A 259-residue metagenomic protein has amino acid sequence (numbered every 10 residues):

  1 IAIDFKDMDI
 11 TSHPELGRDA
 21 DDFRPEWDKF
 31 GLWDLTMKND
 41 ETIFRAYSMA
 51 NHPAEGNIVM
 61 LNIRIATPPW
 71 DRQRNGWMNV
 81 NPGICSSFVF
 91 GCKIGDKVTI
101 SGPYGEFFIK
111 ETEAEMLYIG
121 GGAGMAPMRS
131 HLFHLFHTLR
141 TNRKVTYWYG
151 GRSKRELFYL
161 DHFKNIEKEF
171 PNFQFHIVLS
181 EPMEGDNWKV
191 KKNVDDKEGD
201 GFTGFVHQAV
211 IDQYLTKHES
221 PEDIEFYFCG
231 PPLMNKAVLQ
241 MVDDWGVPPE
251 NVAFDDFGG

Functional and structural regions predicted by a protein language model:
I1-K93, G151-R152, V178-P182: Ferredoxin-reductase
S101-E113: A short, basic/flexible loop-to-alpha-helix module at the beginning of a structural domain
F108, P127, A237-V238: Phosphate- and divalent-cation-binding pockets in alpha/beta enzyme and binding domains that engage nucleotide-derived
E113-A114, H137-V145: Conserved S-adenosyl-L-methionine
E115-I119, E225-Y227: Conserved beta-strand elements of the Class I
M125-L139: Histidine-anchored nucleotide/phosphate-binding helix
R143-G259: Reductase modules of NAD(P)H-dependent flavoproteins
